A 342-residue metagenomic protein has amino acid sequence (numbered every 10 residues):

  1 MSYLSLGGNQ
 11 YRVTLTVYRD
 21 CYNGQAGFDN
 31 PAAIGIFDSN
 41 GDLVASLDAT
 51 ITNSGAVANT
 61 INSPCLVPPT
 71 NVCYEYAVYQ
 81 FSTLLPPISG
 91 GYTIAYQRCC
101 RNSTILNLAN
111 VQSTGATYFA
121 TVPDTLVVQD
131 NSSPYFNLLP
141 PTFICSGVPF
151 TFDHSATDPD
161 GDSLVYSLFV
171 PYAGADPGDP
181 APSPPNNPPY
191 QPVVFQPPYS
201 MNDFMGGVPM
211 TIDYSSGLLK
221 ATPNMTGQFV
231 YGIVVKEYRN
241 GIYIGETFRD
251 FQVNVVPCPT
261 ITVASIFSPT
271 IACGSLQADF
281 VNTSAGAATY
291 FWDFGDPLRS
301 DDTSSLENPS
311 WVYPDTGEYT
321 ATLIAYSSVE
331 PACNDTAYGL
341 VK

Functional and structural regions predicted by a protein language model:
M1-K342: Extracellular/lumenal mature domains of secreted and surface-exposed proteins
